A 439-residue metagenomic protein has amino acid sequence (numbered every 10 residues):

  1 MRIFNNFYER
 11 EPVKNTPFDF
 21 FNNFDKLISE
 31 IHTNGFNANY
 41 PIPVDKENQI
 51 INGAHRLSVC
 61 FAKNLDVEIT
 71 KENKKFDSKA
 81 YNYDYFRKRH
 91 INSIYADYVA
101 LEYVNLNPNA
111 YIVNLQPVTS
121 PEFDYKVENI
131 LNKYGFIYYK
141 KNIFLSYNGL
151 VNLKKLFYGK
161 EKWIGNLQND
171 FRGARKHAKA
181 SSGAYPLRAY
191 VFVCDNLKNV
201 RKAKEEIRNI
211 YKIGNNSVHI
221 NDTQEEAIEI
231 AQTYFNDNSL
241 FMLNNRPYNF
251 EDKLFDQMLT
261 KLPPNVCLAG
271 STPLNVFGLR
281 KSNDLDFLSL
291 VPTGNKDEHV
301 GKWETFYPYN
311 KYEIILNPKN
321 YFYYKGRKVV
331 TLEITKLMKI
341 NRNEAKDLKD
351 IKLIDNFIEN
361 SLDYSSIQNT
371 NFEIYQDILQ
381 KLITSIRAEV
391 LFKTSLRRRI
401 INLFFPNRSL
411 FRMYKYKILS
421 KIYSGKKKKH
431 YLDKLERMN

Functional and structural regions predicted by a protein language model:
R2-E47, I51: Short alpha-helix boundary/capping and kink motifs at helix termini
K46-N64: A sequence-level detector for short glycine-anchored, His/Arg-bearing signature motifs that mark catalytic or binding
N92, D97-F250: Non-catalytic terminal and connector segments of soluble metabolic enzymes
N236-C267, N360-D363, L396, S409 (+1 more regions): Helical scaffold of the NTase/Pol beta-like nucleotidyltransferase catalytic core
F250-F255, K281, L288-I315: Metal-dependent nucleotidyltransferase catalytic core
D256-L285, L290-P292: Active-site nucleotide-donor binding segment shared across nucleotidyl transfer reactions
N320-R342: Phosphate-handling catalytic interfaces
N371-N439: Membrane-proximal basic amphipathic "stem/tether" segments
